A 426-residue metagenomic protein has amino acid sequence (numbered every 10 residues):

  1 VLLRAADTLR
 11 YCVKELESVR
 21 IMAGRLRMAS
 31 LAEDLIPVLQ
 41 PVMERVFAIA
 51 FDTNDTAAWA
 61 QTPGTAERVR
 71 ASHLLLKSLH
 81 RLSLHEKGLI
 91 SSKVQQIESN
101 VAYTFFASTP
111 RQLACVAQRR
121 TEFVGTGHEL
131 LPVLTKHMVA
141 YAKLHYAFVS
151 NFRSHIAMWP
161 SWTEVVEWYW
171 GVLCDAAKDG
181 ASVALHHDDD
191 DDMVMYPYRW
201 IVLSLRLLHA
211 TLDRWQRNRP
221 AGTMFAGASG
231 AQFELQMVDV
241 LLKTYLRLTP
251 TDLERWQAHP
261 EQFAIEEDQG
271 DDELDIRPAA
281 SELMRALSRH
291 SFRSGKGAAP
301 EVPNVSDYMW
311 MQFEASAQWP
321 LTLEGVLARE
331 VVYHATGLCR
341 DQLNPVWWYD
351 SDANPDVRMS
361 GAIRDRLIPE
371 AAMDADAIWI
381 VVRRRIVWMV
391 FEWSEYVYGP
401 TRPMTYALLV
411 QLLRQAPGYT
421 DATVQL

Functional and structural regions predicted by a protein language model:
V1, D7-W59, H85-G88, D179-G361 (+1 more regions): Alpha-helical repeat/alpha-solenoid scaffolds of the HEAT/ARM/MIF4G superfamily and closely related elongated all-alpha
V1-L3, L16-R25, I90, R153-P160 (+5 more regions): Alpha-helix boundary/capping segments in eukaryotic regulatory proteins
L2, R68, S72, L134 (+9 more regions): Residue-level detector of extended alpha-helical repeat arrays and alpha-solenoid scaffolds
M43, D52-R70, L74-M193: Non-catalytic protein-protein interaction scaffold segments in large eukaryotic complex-forming proteins
P63, E67, E129, V133 (+8 more regions): Structural signature of alpha-solenoid helical repeat scaffolds
K87, K93, I97-N100, T109-F123 (+5 more regions): Extended alpha-helical solenoid scaffold regions that build the rod-like backbones of large eukaryotic assemblies
E122-L130, F313-L321, L367-M373: Internal amphipathic alpha-helical repeat/solenoid segments
